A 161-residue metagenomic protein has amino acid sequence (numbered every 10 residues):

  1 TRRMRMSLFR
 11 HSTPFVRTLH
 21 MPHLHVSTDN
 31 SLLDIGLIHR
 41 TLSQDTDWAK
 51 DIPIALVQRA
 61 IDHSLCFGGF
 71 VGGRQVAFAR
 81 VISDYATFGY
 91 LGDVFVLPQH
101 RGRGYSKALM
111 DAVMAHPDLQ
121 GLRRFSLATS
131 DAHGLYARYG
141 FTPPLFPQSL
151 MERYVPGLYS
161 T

Functional and structural regions predicted by a protein language model:
T1-H11: Extreme N-terminal basic, low-complexity initiation segments that serve as generic localization/processing leaders
L8-F9, F15-I52, S160-T161: Short amphipathic alpha-helix that is part of the acyltransferase structural core
S27-N30, D34, D111-R124: Short, flexible, glycine-rich and Lys/Arg-enriched loop motifs at helix boundaries that contact anionic partners
A55-F95: A conserved beta-strand-loop-helix scaffold within acyl/acetyltransferase catalytic domains
H100-L109: Conserved acetyl-CoA pyrophosphate-binding loop and the N-cap/start of the following alpha-helix in GNAT-like
K107, L119-V155: Conserved active-site alpha-helix within GNAT-family acetyltransferase domains
